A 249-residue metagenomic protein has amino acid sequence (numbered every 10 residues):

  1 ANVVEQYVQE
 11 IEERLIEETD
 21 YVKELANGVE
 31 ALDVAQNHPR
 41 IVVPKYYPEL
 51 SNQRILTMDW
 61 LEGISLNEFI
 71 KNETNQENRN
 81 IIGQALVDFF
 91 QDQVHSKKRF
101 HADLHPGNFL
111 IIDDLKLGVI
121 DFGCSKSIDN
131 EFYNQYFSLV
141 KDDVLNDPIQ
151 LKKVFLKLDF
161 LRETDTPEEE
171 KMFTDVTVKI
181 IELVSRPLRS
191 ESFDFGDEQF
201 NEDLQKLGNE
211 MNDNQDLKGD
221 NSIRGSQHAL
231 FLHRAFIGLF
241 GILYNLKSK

Functional and structural regions predicted by a protein language model:
A1-N67, I81, A85, S96-K97: Conserved ATP-binding subdomain of kinase catalytic cores across diverse folds
E24, T57, H105, D121 (+1 more regions): Residue-level signature of catalytic and energy-coupling elements of molecular machines, predominantly ATP/GTP-dependent
D33, H101, Y244-L246: Juxtamembrane "helix exit" motif at the C-terminal ends of alpha-helical transmembrane segments in multi-pass membrane
N52, L61-G63, E68-A85, I112-K249: Helix-rich C-lobe and terminal helical cap/extension of kinase-like folds
I55, H101, L117: Hydrophobic "anchor" residues on beta-strands that sit immediately upstream of conserved functional sites
D88-F90: Conserved hydrophobic core/spine positions of the Hanks-type protein kinase catalytic domain
K98, D103-H105: Conserved catalytic-loop position in the HRD/HxD motif
G107-I111: Hydrophobic residue at the +6 position relative to the catalytic HRD Asp in the kinase catalytic loop
